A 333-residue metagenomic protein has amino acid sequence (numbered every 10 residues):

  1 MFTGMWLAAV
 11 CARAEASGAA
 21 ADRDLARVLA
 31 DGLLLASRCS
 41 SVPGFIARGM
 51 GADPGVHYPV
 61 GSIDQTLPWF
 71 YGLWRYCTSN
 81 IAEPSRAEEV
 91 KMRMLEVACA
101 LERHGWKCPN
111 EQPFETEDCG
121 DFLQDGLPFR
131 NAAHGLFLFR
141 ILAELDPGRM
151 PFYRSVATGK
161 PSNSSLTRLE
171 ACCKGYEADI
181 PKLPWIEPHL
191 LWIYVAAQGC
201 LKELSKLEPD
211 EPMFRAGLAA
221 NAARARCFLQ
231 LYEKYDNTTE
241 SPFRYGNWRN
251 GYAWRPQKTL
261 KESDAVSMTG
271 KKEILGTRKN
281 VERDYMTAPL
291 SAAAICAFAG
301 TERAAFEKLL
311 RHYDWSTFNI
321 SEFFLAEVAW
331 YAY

Functional and structural regions predicted by a protein language model:
M1-A8, V60-Y71, G126-F137, H189-C200 (+2 more regions): Aromatic- and histidine-enriched alpha-helix N-cap/loop-to-helix transition segments that scaffold the rims
M1-D24, P289-I295: N-terminal carbohydrate-binding/catalytic regions of secreted carbohydrate-active enzymes
A8-A16, Y71-T78, R140-E144, K202-L207: Short glycine/serine- and small hydrophobic-enriched flexible loop segments
A20-L127, V266: Extended ligand-binding groove/face enriched in aromatic
L25-P43, K91-E111, R149-I180, G217-T239 (+1 more regions): Long, well-ordered core segments of solenoidal/helical folds
S79-E83, L191, A197-Y333: Terminal, non-catalytic domain-edge segments
C108-T158: Internal metal/ion-chelating core segments
D125, A143-F214: Acidic, serine/threonine- and glycine-rich low-complexity intrinsically disordered segments that serve as flexible
